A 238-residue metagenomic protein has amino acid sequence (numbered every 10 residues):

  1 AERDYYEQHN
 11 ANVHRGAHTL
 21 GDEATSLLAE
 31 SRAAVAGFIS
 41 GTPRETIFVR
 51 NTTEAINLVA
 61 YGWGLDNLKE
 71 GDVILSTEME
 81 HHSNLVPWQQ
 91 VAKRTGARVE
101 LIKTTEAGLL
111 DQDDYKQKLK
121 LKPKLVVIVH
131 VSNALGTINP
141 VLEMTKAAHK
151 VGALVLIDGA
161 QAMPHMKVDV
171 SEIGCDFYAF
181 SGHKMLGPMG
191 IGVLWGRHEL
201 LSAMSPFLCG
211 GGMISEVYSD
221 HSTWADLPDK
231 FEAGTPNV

Functional and structural regions predicted by a protein language model:
A1-V238: Pyridoxal 5′-phosphate
